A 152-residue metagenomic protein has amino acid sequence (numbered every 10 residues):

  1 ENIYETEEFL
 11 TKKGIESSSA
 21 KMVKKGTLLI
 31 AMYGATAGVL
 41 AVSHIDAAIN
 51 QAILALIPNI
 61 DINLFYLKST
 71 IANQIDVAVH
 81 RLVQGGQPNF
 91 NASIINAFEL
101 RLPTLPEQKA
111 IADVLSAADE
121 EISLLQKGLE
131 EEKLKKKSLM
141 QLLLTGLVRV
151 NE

Functional and structural regions predicted by a protein language model:
E1-K25: Sequence-specific dsDNA recognition surfaces
N2-E5, K25, V42-D46, Q51-L102: Basic, amphipathic alpha-helical recognition segments used for DNA target recognition
F9, A55, R149: Conserved beta-strand positions that form and line the central face of beta-propeller blades
I30-A31, A117: A generic structural signal for residues embedded in beta-strands
M32, T70, L142: Conserved catalytic core of Hanks-type protein kinase domains
A35-G38: Short, charged beta-turn/beta-strand-edge "cap" motif at the junction between a beta-strand and an adjacent loop
E99-E152: Amphipathic alpha-helical coiled-coil/heptad-repeat segments
